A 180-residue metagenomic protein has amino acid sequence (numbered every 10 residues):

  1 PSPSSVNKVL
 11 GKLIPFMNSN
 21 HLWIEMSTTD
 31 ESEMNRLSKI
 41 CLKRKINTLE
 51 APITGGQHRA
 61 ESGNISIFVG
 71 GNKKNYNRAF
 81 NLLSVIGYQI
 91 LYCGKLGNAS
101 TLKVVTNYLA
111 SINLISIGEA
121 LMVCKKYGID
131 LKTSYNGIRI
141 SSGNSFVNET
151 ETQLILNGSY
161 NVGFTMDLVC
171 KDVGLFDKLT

Functional and structural regions predicted by a protein language model:
P1-K12: Glycine/threonine-rich flexible loop motifs
V9, W23, T28-Y108: Rossmann-fold dinucleotide-binding core
L13-N20: Short, conserved loop/helix-junction motifs that constitute active-site signature segments in enzyme catalytic cores
G56, A110-S111, N161-M166: Glycine-rich phosphate/pyrophosphate-binding beta-alpha loops
S62-G70, L91, K95-Y127, G137-T150 (+1 more regions): Active-site-proximal catalytic alpha-helix in oxidoreductases
L82, K132-I140: Beta-strand segments within the central parallel beta-sheet cores of soluble alpha/beta enzyme folds
F146-T180: Interdomain hinge/lid region at the active-site interface of Rossmann-like NAD(P)-dependent oxidoreductases
